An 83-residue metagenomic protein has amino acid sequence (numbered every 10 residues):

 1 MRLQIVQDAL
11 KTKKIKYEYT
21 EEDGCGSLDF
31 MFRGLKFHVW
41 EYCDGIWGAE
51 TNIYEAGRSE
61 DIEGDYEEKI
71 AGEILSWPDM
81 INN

Functional and structural regions predicted by a protein language model:
M1-F32, N52-E68: Negatively charged, low-complexity tracts enriched in Asp/Glu with abundant Ser/Thr
D29, G34-T51: A short, structured beta-strand/loop element
C43-N83: C-terminal basic regulatory modules in eukaryotic proteins
